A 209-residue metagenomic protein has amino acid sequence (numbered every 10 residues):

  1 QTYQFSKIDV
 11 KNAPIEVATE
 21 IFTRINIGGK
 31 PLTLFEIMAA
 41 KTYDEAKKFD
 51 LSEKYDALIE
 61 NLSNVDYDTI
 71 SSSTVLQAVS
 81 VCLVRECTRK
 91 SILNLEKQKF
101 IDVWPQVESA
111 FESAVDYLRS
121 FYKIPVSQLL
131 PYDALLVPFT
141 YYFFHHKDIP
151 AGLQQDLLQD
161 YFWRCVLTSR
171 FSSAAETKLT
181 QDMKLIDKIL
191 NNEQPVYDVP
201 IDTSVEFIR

Functional and structural regions predicted by a protein language model:
Q1-R85, D102, D116, V126 (+3 more regions): Basic- and aromatic-enriched surface patches that contact anionic nucleotides/nucleic acids
A18-E20, K90-I92, P150, R170-F171: Short conserved micro-motifs at the rims of enzyme active sites and ligand-binding pockets
A40-Y43, A134, Y161, E176-D182: A glycine-rich phosphate-binding loop feature that marks nucleotide/adenosyl-phosphate handling sites
N61, V65, F121, R164 (+2 more regions): Surface-exposed polar/charged interaction patches
D68, L93-E96, F100, W104-V107 (+3 more regions): Intrinsic-disorder-associated interaction segments
L76-F144: Structured, charged N-terminal subsegments at the starts of enzyme catalytic cores and at intra-chain domain/subunit
T140-Y141, K147-D148, D156-D160, C165-T168 (+1 more regions): Contiguous mid-protein beta-loop-alpha structural module that forms a pocket-lining wall or clamp of enzyme active
V166-R209: Intrinsically disordered, low-complexity N-proximal targeting/linker segments that flank membranes
